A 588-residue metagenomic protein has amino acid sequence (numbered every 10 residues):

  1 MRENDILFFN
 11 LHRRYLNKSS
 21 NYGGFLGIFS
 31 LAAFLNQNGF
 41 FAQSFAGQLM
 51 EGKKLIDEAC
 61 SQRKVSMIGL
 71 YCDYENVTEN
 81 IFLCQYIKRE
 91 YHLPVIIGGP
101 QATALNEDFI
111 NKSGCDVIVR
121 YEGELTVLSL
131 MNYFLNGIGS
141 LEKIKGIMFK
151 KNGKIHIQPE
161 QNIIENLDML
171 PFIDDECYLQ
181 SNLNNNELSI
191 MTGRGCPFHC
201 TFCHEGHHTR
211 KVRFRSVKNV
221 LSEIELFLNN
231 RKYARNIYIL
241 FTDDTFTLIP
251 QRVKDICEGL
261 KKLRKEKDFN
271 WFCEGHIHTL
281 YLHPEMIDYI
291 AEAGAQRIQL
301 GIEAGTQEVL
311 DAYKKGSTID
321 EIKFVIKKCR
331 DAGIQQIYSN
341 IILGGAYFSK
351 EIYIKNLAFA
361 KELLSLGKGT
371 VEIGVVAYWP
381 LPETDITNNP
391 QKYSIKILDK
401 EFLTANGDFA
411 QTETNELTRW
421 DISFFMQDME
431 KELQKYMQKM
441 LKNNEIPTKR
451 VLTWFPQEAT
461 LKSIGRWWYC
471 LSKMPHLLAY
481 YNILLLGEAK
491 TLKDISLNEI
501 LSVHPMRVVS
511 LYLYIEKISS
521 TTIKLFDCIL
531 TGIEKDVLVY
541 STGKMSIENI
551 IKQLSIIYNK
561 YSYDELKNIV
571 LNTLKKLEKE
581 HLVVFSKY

Functional and structural regions predicted by a protein language model:
R2-F9, N17, Q37, F41 (+3 more regions): Radical SAM enzyme core and accessory elements
N10, S44-Q48, Y71, H207 (+3 more regions): Residue-level recognition of beta-strand->loop/alpha-helix junctions
Y15-I28: Glycine- and acidic-residue-enriched helix-capping/strand-helix junction motifs
Y15-K18, F198, Y238, E308 (+4 more regions): Flexible glycine/acidic-rich beta-alpha junction loops that bind and position SAM and/or redox cofactors in anaerobic
G23, D168-Q336, L343-G345, A358: Radical SAM [4Fe-4S] cluster-binding motif and immediate context
F34-L35, F41-Q161, E383: Glycine-rich beta-alpha loop elements in corrinoid/cobalamin-binding modules across cobalamin-dependent enzymes
N38-F40, K88-L93, G137-G139, K261-F269 (+2 more regions): Short helix-capping segments at alpha-helix termini
N106-K112, M286, Y347-E362: Catalytic cores of alpha/beta
